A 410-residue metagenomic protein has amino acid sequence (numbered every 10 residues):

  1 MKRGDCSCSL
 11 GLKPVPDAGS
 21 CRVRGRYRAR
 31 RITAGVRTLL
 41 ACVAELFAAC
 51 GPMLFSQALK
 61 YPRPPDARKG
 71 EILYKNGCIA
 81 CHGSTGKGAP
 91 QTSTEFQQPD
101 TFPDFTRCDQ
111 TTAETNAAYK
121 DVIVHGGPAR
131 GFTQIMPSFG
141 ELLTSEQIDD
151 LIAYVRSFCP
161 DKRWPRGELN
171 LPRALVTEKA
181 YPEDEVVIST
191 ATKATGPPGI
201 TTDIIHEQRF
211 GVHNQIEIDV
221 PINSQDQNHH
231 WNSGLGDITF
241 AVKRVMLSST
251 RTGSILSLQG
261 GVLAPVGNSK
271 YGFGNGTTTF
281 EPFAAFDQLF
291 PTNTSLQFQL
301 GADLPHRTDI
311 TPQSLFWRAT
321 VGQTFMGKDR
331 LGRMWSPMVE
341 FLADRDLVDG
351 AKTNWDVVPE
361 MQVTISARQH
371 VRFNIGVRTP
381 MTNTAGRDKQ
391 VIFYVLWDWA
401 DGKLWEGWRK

Functional and structural regions predicted by a protein language model:
M1-V36: N-terminal secretory signal peptides that target proteins for export/translocation
R37-P52: Bacterial N-terminal signal peptides
M53-L73: Electrostatic cytochrome c docking/interface patches
P65, E71-T101, H125-T133, F158-K162: Periplasmic/extracellular electron-transfer cofactor-ligation site, primarily the c-type cytochrome heme-c attachment
D66, Y74, T115, Y119 (+3 more regions): Stable alpha-helical elements in mature extracytoplasmic
T94-R156: Extracytoplasmic electron-transfer domains, predominantly the class I c-type cytochrome c fold
E146, K162-K410: Transmembrane beta-barrel domains of Gram-negative outer membranes and organellar outer membranes
